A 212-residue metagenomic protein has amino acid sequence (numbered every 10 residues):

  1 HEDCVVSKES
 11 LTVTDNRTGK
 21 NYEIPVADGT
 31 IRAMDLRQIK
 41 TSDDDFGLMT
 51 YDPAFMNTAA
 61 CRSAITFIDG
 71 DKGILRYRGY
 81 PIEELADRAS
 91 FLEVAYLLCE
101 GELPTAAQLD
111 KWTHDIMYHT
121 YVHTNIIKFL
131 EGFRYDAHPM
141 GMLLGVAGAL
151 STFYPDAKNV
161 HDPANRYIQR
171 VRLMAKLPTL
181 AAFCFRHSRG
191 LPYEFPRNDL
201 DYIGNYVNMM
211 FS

Functional and structural regions predicted by a protein language model:
H1-D3: N-terminal mitochondrial targeting presequence
V5-S212: Hydrophobic alpha-helical bundle cores within soluble ligand-binding/oligomerization subdomains
